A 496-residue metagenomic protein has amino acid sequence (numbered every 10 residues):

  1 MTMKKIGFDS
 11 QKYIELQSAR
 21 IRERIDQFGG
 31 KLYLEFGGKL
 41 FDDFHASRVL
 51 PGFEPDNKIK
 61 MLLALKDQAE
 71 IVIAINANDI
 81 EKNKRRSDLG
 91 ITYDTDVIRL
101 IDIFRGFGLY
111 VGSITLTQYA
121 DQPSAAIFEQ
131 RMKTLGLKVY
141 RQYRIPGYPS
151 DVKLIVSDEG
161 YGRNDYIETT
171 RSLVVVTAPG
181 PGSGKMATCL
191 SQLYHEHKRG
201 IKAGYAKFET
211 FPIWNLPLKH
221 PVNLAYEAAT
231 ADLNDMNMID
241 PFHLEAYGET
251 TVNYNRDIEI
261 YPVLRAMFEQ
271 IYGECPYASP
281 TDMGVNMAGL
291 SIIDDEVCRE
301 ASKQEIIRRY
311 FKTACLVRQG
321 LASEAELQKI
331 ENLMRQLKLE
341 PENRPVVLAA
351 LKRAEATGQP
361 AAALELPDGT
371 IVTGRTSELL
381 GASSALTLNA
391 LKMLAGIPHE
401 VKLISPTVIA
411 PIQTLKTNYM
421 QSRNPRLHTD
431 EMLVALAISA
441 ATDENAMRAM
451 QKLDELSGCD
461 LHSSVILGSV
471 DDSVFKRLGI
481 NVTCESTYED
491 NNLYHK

Functional and structural regions predicted by a protein language model:
M1-V176, Q192-A354, Q359, L366-D368 (+2 more regions): Flexible phosphate-sensing "switch/lid" loops adjacent to ATP/NTP-binding sites across phosphate-transfer
G180-P181: The conserved Walker
T188: Hydrophobic positions on the alpha1 helix immediately C-terminal to the Walker A/P-loop
G204, T376-S377: Residue-level structural signal for beta-strand termini and adjacent loop
L379-A395: A short, polar/charged loop-to-alpha-helix boundary motif
A395-G396, T417: Flexible, solvent-exposed loop/hinge segments and secondary-structure transition points
